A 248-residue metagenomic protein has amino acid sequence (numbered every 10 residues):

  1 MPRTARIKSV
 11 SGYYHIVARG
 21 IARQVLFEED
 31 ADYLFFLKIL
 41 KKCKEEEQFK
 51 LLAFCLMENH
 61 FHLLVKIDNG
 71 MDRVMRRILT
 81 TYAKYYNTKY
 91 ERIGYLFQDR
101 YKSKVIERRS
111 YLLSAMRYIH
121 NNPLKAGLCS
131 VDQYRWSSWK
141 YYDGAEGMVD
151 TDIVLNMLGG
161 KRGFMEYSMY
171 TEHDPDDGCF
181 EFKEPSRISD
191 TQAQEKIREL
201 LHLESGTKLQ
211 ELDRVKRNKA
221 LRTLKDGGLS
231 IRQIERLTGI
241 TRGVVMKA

Functional and structural regions predicted by a protein language model:
M1-L52, K66-A248: Short Pro-Cys-Gly-centered "Cys-loop" motif that presents a nucleophilic cysteine in a tight turn
L56-H60: Short Gly/Ser/Thr- and Asp/Glu-enriched loop/turn motifs at secondary-structure junctions
L63: Conserved metal-phosphate-binding beta-hairpin within the catalytic cores of diverse ATP-dependent phosphoryl-transfer
